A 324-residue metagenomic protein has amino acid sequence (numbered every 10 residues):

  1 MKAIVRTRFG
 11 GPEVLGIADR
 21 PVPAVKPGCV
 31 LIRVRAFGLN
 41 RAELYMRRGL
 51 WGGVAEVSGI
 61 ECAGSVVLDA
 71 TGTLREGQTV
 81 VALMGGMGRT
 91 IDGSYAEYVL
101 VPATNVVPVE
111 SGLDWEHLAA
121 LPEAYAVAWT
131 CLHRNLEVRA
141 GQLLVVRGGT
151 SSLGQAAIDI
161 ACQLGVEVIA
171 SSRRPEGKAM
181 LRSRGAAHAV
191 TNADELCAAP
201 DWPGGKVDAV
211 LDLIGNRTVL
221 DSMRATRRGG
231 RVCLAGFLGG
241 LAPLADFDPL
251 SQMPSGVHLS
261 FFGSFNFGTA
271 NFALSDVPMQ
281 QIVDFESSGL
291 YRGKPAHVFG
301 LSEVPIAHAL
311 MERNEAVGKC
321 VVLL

Functional and structural regions predicted by a protein language model:
P21-G38, M46-M87: Glycine-rich beta-strand-centered segment in the early N-terminal region that forms part of a ligand/cofactor-binding
A82-G148: NAD(P)H dinucleotide-binding glycine-rich loop of Rossmann-like/cofactor-binding domains, especially the beta1-alpha1
V127, L153, R217: Hydrophobic/small residue at the entry helix of a nucleotide-binding pocket
V146, C162-T218, N271: Adenosine-nucleotide cofactor-binding segment
T150, I158: N-terminal Rossmann NAD(P)H-binding glycine-rich loop of SDR-like oxidoreductase domains
R217-S288, L324: Glycine-rich phosphate-binding loop and adjacent beta-alpha segment of Rossmann(oid) nucleotide-cofactor-binding
N271-L324: C-terminal hydrophobic helical "lid"/dimerization subdomain of Rossmann-like NAD(P)H-dependent oxidoreductases
